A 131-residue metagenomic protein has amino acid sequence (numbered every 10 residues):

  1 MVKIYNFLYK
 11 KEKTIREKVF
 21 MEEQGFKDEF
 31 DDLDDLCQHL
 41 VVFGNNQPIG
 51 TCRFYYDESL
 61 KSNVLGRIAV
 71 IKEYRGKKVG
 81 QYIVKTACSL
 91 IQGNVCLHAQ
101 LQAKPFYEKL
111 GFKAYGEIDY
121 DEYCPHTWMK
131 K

Functional and structural regions predicted by a protein language model:
M1-E12: A short beta-loop-alpha structural element at the N-terminal edge of CoA-dependent acyl/N-acetyltransferase catalytic
T14-K27: Helix-loop element at the rim of GNAT/NAT acetyltransferase active sites that forms part of the acceptor-substrate
D32-V41: A short helix-loop-beta-strand connector motif used in the catalytic cores of GNAT acetyltransferases and, in some
V41, Q47-Y56, S62-A69: Conserved beta-strand in the GNAT
Y56-G66, R75, E122-H126: A conserved beta-turn-beta hairpin within the catalytic core of GNAT-like acetyltransferases that forms part
V70, R75-S89: Conserved acetyl-CoA-binding loop-helix of GNAT-fold acetyltransferases
V84, S89-Q102: Conserved GNAT acetyl-CoA-binding A-motif
L101-P125: Conserved active-site alpha-helix within GNAT-family acetyltransferase domains
